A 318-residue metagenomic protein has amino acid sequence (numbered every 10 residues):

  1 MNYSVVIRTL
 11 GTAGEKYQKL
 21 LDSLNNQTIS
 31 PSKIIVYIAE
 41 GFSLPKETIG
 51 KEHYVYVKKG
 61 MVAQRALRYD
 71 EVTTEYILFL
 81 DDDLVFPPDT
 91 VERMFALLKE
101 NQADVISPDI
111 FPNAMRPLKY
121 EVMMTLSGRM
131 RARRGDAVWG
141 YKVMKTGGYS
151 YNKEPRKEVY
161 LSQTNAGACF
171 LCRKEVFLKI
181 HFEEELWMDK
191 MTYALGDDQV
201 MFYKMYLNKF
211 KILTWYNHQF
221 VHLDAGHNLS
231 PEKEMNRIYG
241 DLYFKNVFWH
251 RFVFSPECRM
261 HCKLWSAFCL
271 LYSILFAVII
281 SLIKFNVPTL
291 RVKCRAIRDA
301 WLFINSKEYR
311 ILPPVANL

Functional and structural regions predicted by a protein language model:
M1-N26: N-proximal low-complexity "stem/linker" segments adjacent to membrane-targeting elements
Y56-V72: Glycine-rich, basic loop-to-helix element that forms the pyrophosphate-binding segment of sugar-nucleotide handling
I77: Short aromatic/hydrophobic "clamp" motif used to bind/position activated sugar donors
D89-G135: Conserved donor NDP-sugar-binding/catalytic core segment of glycosyltransferases
L126-S162: Short, flexible, basic/aromatic active-site loop/helix in glycosyltransferases
N165-C169, M188-M201: Acidic donor-binding loop at a coil-to-helix junction in glycosyltransferase catalytic cores that engages
L178, Y193, Q199-V221: Catalytic donor-sugar/metal-binding loop of nucleotide-sugar-dependent glycosyltransferases
K211-F285: Active-site-adjacent helix/loop segment of glycosyltransferases that harbors family-specific signature motifs
